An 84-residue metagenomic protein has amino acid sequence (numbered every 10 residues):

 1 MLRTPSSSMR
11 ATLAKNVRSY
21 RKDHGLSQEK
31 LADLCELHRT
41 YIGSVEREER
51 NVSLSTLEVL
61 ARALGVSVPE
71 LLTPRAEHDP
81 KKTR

Functional and structural regions predicted by a protein language model:
M1-D23: A short, Lys/Arg-rich alpha-helix, primarily the initiator
L2, L72-R84: Short, charged recognition helix plus adjacent turn of helix-turn-helix-like nucleic-acid-binding domains
K15-K30, L34, V59: Short basic helix-loop element that most often maps to the first helix and adjoining turn of HTH DNA-binding modules
V17, L31-A32, I42-V45, L71: Conserved hydrophobic/aromatic packing and binding residues within compact polymer-binding modules
E36-R50: Recognition helix of helix-turn-helix/homeodomain-like DNA-binding domains that insert into the DNA major groove
S55-E70: DNA major-groove recognition helix of helix-turn-helix/homeodomain DNA-binding modules
